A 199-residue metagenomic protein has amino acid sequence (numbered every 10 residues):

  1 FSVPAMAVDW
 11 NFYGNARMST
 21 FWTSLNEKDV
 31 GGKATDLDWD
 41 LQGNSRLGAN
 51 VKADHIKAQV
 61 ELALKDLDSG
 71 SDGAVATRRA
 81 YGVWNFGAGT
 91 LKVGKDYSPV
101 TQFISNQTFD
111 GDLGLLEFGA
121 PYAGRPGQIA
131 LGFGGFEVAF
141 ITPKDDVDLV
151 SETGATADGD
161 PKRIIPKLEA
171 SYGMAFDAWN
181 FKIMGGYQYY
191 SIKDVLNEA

Functional and structural regions predicted by a protein language model:
S2-P4: N-terminal signal peptide c-region/cleavage motif recognized by signal peptidases
V8-W22, A34-V147, I164-E169, G173-A175: Outer membrane beta-barrel
R17-T20, L25-D29, I129, G186 (+1 more regions): Residue-level detector of solvent-exposed, low-hydrophobicity positions
L25-T35, D145-R163, Y190-A199: Solvent-exposed loop segments that connect transmembrane elements
R163-I165, A170-A199: Detector for outer-membrane/organellar transmembrane beta-barrel domains, recognizing the amphipathic beta-strand
